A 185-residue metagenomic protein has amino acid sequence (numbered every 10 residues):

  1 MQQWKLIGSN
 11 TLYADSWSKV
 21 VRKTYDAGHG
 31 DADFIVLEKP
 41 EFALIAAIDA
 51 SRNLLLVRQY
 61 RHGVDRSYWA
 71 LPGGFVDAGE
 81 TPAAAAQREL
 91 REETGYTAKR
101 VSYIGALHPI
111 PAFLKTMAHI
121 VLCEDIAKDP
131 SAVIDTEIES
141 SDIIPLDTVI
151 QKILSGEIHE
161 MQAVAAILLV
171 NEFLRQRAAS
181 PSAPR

Functional and structural regions predicted by a protein language model:
M1-G8: Extended interaction-bearing regions that mediate binding to partners or small molecules
G8-L44, A50: Acidic, metal-coordinating catalytic segment for phosphate/diphosphate chemistry, firing primarily on the Nudix
D15, G63, I110-F113: Short glycine/serine/proline-enriched coil/turn segments at secondary-structure junctions
A32, E41-L44, D49, G74-A165: Unchanged
F42-G73: A glycine-rich, hydrophobic loop/mini-helix early in the fold
S155-R185: Long hydrophobic alpha-helical segments typical of transmembrane helices together with their membrane-interfacial
